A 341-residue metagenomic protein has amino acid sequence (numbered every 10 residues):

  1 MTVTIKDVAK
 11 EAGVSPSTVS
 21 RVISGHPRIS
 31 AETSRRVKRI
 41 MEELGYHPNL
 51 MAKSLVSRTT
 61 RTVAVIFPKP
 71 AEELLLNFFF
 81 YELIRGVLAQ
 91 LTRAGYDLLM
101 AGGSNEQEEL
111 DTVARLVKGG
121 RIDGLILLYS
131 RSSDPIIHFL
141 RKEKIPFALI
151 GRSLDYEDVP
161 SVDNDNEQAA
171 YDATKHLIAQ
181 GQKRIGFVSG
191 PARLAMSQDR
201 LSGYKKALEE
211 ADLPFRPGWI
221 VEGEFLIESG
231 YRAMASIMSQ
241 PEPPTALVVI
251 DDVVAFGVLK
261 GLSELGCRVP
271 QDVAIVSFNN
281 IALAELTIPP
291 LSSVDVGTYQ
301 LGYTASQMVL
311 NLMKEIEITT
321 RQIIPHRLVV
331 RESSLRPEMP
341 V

Functional and structural regions predicted by a protein language model:
M1-R61, L335, P340-V341: N-terminal helix-turn-helix DNA-binding module of bacterial transcription factors
V3, R28, E32, L50 (+15 more regions): Residues at secondary-structure transition points
E11, E43, G86-A94, R141-L149 (+1 more regions): Bacterial carbohydrate/catabolite-sensing allosteric modules
Y46-T112, R216: Amphipathic helical "hinge" segments at domain boundaries
A52, V113-A114, I137, T174 (+1 more regions): Short hydrophobic/charged patches on amphipathic alpha-helices used for structural packing and interfaces
N105-Q107, L128-D134, V253: Short beta->alpha connector loops
E109-R121, Y231-E242: Short, well-structured alpha-helical segments in soluble
L125: Intrinsically disordered, low-complexity polar regions and short flexible loop motifs
